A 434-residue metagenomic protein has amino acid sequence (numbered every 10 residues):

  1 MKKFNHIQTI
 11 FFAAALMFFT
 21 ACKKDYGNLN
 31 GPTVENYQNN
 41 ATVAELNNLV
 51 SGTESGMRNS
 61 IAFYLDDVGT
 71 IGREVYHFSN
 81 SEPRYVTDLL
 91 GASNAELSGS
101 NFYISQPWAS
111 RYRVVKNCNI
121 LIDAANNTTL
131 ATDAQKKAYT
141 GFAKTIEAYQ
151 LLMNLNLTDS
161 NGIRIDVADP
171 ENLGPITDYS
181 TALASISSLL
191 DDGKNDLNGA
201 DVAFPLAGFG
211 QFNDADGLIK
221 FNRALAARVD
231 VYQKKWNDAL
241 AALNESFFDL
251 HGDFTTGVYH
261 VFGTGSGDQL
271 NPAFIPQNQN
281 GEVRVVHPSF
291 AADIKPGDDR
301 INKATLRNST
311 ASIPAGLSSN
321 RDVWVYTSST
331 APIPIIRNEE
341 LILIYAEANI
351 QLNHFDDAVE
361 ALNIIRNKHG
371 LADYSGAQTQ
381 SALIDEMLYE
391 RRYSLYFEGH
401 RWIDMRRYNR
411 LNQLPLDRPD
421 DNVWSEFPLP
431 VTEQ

Functional and structural regions predicted by a protein language model:
M1-A21: Sec-dependent bacterial lipoprotein signal peptides
F4, C22-G72, V359, D373 (+1 more regions): Membrane-proximal, proline-rich intrinsically disordered regions
K23-K24, S187-N198, I219-G257: Aromatic-residue-lined binding/catalytic grooves and analogous aromatic/hydrophobic interfacial grooves in multimeric
N47, Y85-T158, P175-S180, L190 (+5 more regions): Conserved, well-structured interaction surfaces
V86-L90, K234-E339, Q380, E386 (+5 more regions): Hydrophobic-face positions in mid-chain alpha helices that act as interaction patches
